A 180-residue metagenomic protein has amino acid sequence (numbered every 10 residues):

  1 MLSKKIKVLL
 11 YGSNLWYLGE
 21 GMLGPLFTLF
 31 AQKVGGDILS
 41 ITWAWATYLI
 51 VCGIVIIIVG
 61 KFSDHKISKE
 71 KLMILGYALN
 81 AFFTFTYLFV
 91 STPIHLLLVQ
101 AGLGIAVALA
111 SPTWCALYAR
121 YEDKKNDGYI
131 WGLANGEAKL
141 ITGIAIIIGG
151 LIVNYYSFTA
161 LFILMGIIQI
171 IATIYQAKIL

Functional and structural regions predicted by a protein language model:
L2-L49: Helix-loop boundary and gating motifs at the non-cytosolic
N14, I94-A110: Hydrophobic core of transmembrane alpha-helices in multi-pass small-molecule transporters, especially MFS/SLC-type
I38-L39, K124-A134: Loop-to-transmembrane helix entry/capping segments in MFS-fold secondary transporters and related SLC/MFSD carriers
L49-I57, T142-G143: Residue-level signature of mid-helix packing/kink "hotspots" within the transmembrane helices of 12-pass Major
V55-S68, V153: Helix-to-loop junctions at the C-terminal end of transmembrane segments in multipass secondary transporters
K71-T86, G166: Structural signature of the two symmetry-related core transmembrane helices
L109-E122: Intracellular juxtamembrane helix-capping segments at the cytosolic ends of symmetry-related transmembrane helices
L151-Q169: A membrane-interface helix-boundary motif in multi-pass transporters
